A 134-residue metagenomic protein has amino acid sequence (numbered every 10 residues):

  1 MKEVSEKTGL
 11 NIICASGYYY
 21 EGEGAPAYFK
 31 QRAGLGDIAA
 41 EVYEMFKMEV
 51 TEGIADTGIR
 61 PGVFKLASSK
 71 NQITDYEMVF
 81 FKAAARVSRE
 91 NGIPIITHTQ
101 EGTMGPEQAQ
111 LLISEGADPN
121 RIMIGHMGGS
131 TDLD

Functional and structural regions predicted by a protein language model:
M1, A84, Q108: Aromatic/hydrophobic pocket-lining residues that form π-stacking "cages" and hydrophobic walls in ligand
M1, M45-M48, M78, M104 (+2 more regions): Detector for methionine-enriched segments
E3-S5, Y28-F29, A109-S114: Short low-complexity, flexible loop/linker segments enriched in glycine and/or proline with clustered acidic
E6-P94: Active-site gating/metal-coordination segments in enzymes
E90-D134: Active-site core of metal-dependent hydrolases
